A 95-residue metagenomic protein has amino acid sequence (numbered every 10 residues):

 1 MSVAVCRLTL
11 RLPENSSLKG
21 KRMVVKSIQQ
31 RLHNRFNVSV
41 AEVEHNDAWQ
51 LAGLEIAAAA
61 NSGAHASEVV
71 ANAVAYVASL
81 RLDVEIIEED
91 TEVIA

Functional and structural regions predicted by a protein language model:
V3, A41-S62, V93-A95: Short, charge-patterned binding micro-sites
A4-L12, L18: Short glycine-/aliphatic-rich beta-strand segments at the starts of folded cytosolic domains
L12-S16, A59-S62: Structural beta->alpha junctions
K21: C-terminal binding/interaction regions
Q29: Short catalytic helix/loop segments, enriched in acidic residues and glycine and frequently bearing histidine
L32: Cys/His-coordinated zinc-finger cores
F36-V43, E85-D90: Short beta-strand elements
A59-A95: C-terminal structural segments of small proteins and small subunits
